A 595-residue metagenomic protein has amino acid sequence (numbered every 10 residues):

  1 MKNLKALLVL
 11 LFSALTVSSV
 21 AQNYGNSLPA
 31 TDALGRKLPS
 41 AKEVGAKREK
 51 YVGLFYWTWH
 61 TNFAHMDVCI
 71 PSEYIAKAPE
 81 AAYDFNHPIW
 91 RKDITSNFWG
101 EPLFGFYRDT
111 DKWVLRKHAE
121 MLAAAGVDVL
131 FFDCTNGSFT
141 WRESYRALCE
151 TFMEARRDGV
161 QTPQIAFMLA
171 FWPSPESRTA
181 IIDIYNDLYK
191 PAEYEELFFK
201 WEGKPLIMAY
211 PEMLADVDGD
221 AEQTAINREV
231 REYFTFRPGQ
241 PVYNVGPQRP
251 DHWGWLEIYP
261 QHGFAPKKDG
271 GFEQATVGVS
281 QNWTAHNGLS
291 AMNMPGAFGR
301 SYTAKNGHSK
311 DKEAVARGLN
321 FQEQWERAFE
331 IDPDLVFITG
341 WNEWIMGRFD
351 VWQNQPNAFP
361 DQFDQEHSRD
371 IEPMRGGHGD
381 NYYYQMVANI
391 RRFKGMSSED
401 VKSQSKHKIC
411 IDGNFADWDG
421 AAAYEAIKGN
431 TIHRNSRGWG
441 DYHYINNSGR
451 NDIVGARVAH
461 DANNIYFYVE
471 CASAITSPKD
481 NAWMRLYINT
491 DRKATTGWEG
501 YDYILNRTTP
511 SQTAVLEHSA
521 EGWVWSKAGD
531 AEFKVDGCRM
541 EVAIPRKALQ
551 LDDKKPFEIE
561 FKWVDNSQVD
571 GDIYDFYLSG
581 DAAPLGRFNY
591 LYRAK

Functional and structural regions predicted by a protein language model:
M1-Q22: Bacterial Sec-dependent N-terminal signal peptides
Q22-C410, N414-F415, A422, G500 (+4 more regions): Glycan-processing catalytic domains of CAZymes
L54, L122, E343, F467 (+2 more regions): Residue-level detector of buried hydrophobic side-chain packing in well-ordered secondary-structure elements
A221, K408-G438, R492-T496: Acidic, glycine-anchored loop motifs typical of Ca2+
V401-D412, D419, Y487-A514, K547-K595: Acidic/polar low-complexity flexible segments
G413, N464-S473, R539-R546: Short, well-ordered beta-strand segments enriched in hydrophobic/aromatic residues
V454-R457, A528-F533: Beta-strand-rich interaction surfaces with strong enrichment in secreted/lumenal proteins
P478-R485: Short coil-to-beta strand junction motifs in C2/discoidin
